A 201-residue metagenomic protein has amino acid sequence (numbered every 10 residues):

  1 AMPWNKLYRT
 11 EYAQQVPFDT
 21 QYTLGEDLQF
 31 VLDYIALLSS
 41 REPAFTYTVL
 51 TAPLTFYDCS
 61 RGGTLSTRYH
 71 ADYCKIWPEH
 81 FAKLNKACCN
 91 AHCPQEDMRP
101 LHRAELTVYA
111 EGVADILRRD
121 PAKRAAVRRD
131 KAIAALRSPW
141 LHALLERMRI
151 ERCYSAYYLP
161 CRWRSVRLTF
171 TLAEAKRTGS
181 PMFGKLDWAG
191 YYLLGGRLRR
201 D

Functional and structural regions predicted by a protein language model:
A1-H70: Conserved nucleotide-sugar donor-binding catalytic segment
L7-Y8, Y12, A104, V108-A110: Solvent-exposed aromatic/hydrophobic patches embedded in short alpha-helical segments
Q15, Y22-S40, F45-Y47, C74-A82 (+4 more regions): A broadly tuned "polar low-complexity/structure-edge" signature
E26-D27, L101-E105: Short, conserved alpha-helical segments within structured domains
A52-R61, T67-R99, V108-G112, R119-L141: Catalytic core of nucleotide-sugar-dependent glycosyltransferases
L117-D201: Membrane-interface aromatic/basic loop that binds lipid-linked glycans or pyrophosphate carriers, typified by
